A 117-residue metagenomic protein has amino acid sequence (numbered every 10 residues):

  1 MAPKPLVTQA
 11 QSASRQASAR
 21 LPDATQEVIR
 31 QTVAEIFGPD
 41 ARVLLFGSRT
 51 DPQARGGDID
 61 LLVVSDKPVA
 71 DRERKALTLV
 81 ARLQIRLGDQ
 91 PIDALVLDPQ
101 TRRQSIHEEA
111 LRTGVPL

Functional and structural regions predicted by a protein language model:
M1-L44, T50-G56, S65-L117: Catalytic core of pol beta-like nucleotidyltransferases
D60-L62: Short, well-ordered beta-strand segments
